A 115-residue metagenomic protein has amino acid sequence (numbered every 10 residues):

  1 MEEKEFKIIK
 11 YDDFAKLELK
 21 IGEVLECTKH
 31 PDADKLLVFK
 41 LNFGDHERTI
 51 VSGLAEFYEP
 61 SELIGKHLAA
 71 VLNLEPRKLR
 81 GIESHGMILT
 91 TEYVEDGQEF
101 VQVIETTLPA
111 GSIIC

Functional and structural regions predicted by a protein language model:
M1-C115: Phosphate-backbone binding interfaces of nucleic-acid-interacting proteins
